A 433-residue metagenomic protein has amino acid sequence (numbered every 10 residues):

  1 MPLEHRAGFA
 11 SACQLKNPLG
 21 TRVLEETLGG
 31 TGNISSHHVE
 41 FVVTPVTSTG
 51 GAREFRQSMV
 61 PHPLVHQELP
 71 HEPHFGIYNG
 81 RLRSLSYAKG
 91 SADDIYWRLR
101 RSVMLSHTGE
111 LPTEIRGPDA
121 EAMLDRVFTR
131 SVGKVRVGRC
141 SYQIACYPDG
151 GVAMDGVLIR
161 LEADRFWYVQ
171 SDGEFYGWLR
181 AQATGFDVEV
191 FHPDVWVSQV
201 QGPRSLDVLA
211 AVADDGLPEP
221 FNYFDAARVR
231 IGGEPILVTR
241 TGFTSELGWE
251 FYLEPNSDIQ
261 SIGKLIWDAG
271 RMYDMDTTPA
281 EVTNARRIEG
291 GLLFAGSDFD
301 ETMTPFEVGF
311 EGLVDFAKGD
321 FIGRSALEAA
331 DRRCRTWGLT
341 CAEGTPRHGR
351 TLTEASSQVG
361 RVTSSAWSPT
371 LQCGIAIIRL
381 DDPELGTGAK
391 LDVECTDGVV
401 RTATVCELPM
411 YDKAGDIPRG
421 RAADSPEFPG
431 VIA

Functional and structural regions predicted by a protein language model:
G8, T27-Y87, S91-D93, I159-A433: Conserved, structured C-terminal
S86-M104, V127, S131: Active-site-flanking structural segment that lines cofactor/substrate pockets
P118-M154, E174, S205-E234: Internal amphipathic helical hairpin motif
